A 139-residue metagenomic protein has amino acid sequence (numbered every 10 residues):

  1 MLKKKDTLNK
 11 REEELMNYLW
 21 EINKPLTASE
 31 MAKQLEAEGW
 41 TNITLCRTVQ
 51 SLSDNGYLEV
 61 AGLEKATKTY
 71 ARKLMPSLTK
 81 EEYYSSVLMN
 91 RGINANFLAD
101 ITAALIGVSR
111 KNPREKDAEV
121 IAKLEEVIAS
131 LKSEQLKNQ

Functional and structural regions predicted by a protein language model:
M1-Y18, I22, T79, R91-N94 (+2 more regions): Short alpha-helical segments that sit at the start of domains
K5-R11, L63-S85: Short, cationic-aromatic polyanion-contact patches
L15, C46-N55: Basic amphipathic alpha-helical segments that dock to polyanions
P25-Q34: Short acidic, hydrophobic short linear motifs in intrinsically disordered regions
K33-N42: Short helix-coil junctions and helix-kink-helix linkers
S53-K65: A short, conserved structural fragment
Y83-K132: Amphipathic alpha-helical dimerization/coiled-coil segments that flank or bridge DNA-binding/regulatory modules
N138-Q139: Long, compositionally biased intrinsically disordered regions
